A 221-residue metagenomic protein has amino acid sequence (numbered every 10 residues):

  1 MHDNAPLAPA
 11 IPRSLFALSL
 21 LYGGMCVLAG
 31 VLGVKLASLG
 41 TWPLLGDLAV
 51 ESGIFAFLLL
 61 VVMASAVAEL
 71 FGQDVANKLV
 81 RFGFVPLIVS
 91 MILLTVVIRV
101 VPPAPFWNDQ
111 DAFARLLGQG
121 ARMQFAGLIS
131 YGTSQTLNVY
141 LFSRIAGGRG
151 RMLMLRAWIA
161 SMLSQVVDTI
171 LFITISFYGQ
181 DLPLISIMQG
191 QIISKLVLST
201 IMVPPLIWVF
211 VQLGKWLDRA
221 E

Functional and structural regions predicted by a protein language model:
N4-L21: N-terminal membrane topogenic signal
L15, V75-P86: Cytoplasmic-side transmembrane-helix entry/capping segments in multi-pass membrane proteins
G23-L39: Alpha-helical transmembrane segments of multi-pass membrane proteins
G33, A37, S90-I98, S134 (+5 more regions): Alpha-helical transmembrane segments and their lipid-water interface positions in multi-pass membrane proteins
F55-A66: Central hydrophobic cores of alpha-helical transmembrane segments in multi-pass inner-membrane proteins across all
V96-R122: Membrane-interface interhelical connector segments
G148-V166, E221: Internal alpha-helical transmembrane segments of multi-pass membrane proteins
I173-I193: Extracellular/periplasmic helix-loop-helix junctions in multi-pass membrane proteins
